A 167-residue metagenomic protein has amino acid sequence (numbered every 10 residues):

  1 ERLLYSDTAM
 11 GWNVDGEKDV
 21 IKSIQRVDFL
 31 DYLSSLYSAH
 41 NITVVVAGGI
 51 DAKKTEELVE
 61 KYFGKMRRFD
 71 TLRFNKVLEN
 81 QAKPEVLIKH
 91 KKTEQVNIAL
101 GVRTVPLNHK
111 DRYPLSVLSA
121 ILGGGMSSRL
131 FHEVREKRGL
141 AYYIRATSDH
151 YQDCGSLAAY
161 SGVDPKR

Functional and structural regions predicted by a protein language model:
E1-T71, V77, I88, P106 (+2 more regions): Charge-rich, well-structured scaffold segments of protease-associated domains
R2, T71-S128: His/Glu-based metal-binding/catalytic segments typifying zinc-dependent metallopeptidases
F131-H132: Phosphate-proximal small/polar/acidic motifs at interfaces that engage nucleotide phosphates, polyphosphates
